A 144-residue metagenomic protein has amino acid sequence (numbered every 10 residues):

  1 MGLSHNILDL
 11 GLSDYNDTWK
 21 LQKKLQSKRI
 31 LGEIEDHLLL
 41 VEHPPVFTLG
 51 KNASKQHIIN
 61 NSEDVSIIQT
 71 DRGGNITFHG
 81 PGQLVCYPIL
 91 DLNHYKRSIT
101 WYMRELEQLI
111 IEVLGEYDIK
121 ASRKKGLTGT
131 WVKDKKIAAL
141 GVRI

Functional and structural regions predicted by a protein language model:
M1-V132, I137: N-terminal lobe of the biotin/lipoate ligase/transferase fold
I144: Conserved phosphate/anionic-ligand binding catalytic regions in large, soluble enzymes, centered on
